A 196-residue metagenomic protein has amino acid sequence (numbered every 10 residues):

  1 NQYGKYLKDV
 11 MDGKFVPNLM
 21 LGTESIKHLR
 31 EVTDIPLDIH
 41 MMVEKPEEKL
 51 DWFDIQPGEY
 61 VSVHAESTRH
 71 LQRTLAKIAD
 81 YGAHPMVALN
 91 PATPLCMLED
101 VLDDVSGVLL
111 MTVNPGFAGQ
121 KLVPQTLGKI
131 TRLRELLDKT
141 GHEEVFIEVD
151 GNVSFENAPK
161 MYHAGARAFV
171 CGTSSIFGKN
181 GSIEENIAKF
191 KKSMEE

Functional and structural regions predicted by a protein language model:
N1-Y3, V32, Q56, Y81 (+2 more regions): Structural motif
G4, G13-M20, P91, V101-E144 (+1 more regions): Glycine/Thr-rich beta-alpha phosphate-binding loop at enzyme active sites
Y6-K8, L37-M41, E59-V63, P85-L89 (+3 more regions): Hydrophobic faces of well-ordered beta-strands that scaffold small-molecule active sites in alpha/beta enzyme cores
L7-K8, D12-K77: N-terminal active-site wall of soluble small-molecule enzyme domains
D9, F53, V108, L133 (+4 more regions): Conserved, mostly hydrophobic/aromatic
L19-I39, K77-M86, T126-I147, A188-E196: Alpha-helix-loop-beta-strand connector modules within alpha/beta enzyme cores
K45-I55, T93-V105, G151-F169: Catalytic cores of alpha/beta
V63-R69, L109-K121, A164-N186: Glycine-rich phosphate-binding active-site loops on the catalytic face of alpha/beta enzymes
